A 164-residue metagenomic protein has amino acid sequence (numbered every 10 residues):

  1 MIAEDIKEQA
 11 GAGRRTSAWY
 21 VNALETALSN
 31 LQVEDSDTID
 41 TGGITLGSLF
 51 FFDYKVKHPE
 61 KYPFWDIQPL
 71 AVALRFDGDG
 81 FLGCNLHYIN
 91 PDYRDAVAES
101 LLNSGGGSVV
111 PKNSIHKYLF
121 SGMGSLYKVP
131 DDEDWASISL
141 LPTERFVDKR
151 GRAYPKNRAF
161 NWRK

Functional and structural regions predicted by a protein language model:
I2-F50, H58: Mixed-charge, Lys/Arg-rich low-complexity intrinsically disordered regions
Q9-G11, T45, F76-F81, N103-G105 (+2 more regions): Intrinsically disordered, low-complexity segments enriched in small/polar residues
R15, T45, L49, G80-N85 (+3 more regions): Compositionally biased, intrinsically disordered low-complexity regions
F50-F51, L70-V72, A136, F160-N161: Generic ordered-secondary-structure signal
K61-L101: Basic/aromatic-rich interaction segments and small domains that mediate binding to polyanionic partners
Y88-K164: Intrinsically disordered, low-complexity, charged/polar segments
